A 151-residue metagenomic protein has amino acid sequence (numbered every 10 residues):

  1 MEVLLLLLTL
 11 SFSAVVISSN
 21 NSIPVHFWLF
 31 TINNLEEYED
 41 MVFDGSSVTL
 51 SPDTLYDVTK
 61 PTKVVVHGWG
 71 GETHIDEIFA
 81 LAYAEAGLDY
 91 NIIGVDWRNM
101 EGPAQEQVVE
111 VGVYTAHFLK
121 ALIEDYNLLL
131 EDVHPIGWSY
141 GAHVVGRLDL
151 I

Functional and structural regions predicted by a protein language model:
M1-G94, R98-V108, A116-L130: Flexible, membrane-associating and regulatory peripheral segments of lipid-active enzymes
T9, V133-W138: Extended hydrophobic secondary-structure segments that form protein cores and membrane-embedded regions
H67, I136-R147: Glycine-rich nucleophile elbow surrounding the catalytic serine of serine-hydrolase chemistry
G112-T115, G137-S139: Hydrophobic alpha-helical cores of multi-pass transmembrane domains in eukaryotic membrane proteins
I151: Conserved hydrolase catalytic core segment
